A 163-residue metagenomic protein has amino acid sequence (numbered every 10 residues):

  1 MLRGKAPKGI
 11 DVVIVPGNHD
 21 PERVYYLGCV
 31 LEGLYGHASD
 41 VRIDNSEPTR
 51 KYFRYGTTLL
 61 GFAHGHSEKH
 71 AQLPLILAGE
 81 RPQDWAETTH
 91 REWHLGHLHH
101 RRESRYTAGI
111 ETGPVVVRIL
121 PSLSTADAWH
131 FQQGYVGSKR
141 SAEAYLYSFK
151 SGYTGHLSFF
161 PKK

Functional and structural regions predicted by a protein language model:
M1-K5, Y52, K163: Catalytic phosphate/metal-binding cores of nucleic-acid and nucleotide-processing enzymes, i.e., regions that mediate
M1-V41: Core catalytic region of metal-dependent phosphoesterases/phosphodiesterases, especially metallo-beta-lactamase-like
I14-R23, T49-R50, Q72, S104: Short low-complexity stretches enriched in small and charged residues
L31-E47, R54-G61, H66-P161: Conserved beta-sheet core of the metallophosphoesterase superfamily
